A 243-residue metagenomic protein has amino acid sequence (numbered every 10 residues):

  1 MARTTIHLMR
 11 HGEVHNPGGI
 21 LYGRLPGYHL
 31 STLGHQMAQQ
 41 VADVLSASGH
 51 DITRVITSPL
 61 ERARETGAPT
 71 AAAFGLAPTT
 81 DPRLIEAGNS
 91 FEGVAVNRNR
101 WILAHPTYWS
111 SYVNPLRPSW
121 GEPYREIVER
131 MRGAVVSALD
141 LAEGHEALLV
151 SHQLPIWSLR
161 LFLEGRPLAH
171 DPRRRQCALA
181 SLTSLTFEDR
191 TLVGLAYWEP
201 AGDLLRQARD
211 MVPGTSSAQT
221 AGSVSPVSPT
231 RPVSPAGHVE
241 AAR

Functional and structural regions predicted by a protein language model:
M1-R3, T79, E86-N99, D140 (+2 more regions): Acidic, low-complexity terminal tails and accessory targeting/binding regions of phosphate-metabolizing enzymes
R3-T4, M9-T79: Active-site-proximal alpha-helix that buttresses catalytic centers in soluble enzyme cores
I6, H145-Q153: Generic beta-sheet signal
H15, R62-R64, A87-G88, P155-W157: Short, active-site-adjacent cap segments at secondary-structure transitions
M37, V41, A63-T66, P123 (+1 more regions): Alpha-helical packing segments of well-folded alpha/beta enzyme cores
T57-L60, R83, V150-L154: Short, well-ordered beta-to-alpha junction loops that form the rim of enzyme active sites and present histidine/acidic
P69, S158-F162: Active-site signature of alpha/beta-hydrolase-fold catalytic machinery across serine- and Asp/Cys-nucleophile hydrolases
H105-E126: Short glycine/proline- and acidic residue-enriched helix-loop micro-motifs that form flexible lids or anion-recognition
